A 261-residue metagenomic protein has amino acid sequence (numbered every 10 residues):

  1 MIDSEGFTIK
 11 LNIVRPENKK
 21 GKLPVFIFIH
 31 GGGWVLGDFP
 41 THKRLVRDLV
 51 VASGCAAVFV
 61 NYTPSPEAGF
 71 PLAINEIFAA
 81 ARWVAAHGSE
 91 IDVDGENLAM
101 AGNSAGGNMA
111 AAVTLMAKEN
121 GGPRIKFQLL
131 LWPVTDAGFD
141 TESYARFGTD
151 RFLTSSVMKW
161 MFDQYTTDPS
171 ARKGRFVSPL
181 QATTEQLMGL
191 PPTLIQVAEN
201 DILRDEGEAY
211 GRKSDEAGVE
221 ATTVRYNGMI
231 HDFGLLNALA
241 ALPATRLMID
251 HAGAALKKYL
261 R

Functional and structural regions predicted by a protein language model:
M1-R261: Alpha/beta-hydrolase superfamily serine-hydrolase fold, recognizing
